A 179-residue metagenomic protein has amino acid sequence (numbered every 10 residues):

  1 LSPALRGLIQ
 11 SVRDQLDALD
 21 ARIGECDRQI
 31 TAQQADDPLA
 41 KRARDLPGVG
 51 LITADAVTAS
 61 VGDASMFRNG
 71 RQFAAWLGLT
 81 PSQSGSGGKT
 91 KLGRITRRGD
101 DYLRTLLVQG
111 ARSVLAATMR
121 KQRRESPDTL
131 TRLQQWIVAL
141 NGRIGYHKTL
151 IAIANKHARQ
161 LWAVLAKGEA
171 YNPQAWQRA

Functional and structural regions predicted by a protein language model:
L1-A179: A detector of single, family-specific signature residues that are central to catalytic or substrate-handling motifs
